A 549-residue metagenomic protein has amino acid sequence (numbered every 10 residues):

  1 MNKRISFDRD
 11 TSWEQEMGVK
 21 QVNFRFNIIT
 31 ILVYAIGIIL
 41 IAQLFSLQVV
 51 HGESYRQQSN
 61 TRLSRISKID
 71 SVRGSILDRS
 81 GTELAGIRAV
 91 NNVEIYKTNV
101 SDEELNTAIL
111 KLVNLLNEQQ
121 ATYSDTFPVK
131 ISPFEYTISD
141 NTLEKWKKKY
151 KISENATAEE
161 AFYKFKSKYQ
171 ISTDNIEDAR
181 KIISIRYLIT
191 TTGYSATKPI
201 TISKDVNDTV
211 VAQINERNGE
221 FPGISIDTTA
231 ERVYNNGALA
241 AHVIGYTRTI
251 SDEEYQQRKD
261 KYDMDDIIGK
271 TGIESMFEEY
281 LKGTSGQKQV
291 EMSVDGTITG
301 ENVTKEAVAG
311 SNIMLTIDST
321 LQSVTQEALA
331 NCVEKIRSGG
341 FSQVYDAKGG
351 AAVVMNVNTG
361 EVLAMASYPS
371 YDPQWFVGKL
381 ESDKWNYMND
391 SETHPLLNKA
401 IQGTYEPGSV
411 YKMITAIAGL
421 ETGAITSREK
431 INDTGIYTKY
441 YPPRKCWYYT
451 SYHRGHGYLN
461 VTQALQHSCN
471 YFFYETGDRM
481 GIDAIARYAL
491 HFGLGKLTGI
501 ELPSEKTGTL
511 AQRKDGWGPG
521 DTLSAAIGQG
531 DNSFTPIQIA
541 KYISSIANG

Functional and structural regions predicted by a protein language model:
M1-A307, E334, F341-A351, V357: Membrane-proximal periplasmic segments of bacterial cell-envelope enzymes, especially penicillin-binding proteins
K3-R9, W13, E83-A85, N91 (+4 more regions): Beta-lactam-recognizing serine transpeptidase/beta-lactamase-like catalytic domain environment
K97-N99, T249, S319, S370 (+1 more regions): Non-catalytic surface loops within mature trypsin-like serine protease
N106-L110, N114, K204, D208 (+17 more regions): Solvent-exposed, polar/charged alpha-helical surfaces in well-ordered, non-transmembrane soluble domains, broadly
N117, G219, R248, K282 (+5 more regions): Residue-level marker of positions within ordered structural domains that often coincide with functionally constrained
R232-Y234, Q322, T507-T509: A short acidic, often aromatic-flanked loop/helix-cap motif at beta-alpha or helix-coil junctions that lines enzyme
S323-G350, S370-P373: Beta-lactamase-like hydrolase cores
